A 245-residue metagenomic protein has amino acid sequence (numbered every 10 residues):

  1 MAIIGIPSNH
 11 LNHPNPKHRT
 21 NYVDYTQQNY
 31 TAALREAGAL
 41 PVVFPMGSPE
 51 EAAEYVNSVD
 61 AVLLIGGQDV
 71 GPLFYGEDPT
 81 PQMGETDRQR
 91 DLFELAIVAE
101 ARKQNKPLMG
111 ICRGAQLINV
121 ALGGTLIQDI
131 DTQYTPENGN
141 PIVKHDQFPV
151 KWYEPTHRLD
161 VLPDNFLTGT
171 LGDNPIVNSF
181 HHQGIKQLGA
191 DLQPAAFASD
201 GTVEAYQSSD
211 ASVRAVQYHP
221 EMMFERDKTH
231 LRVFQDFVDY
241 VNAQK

Functional and structural regions predicted by a protein language model:
M1-M109, V120, I127, D131-F166 (+5 more regions): N-terminal beta1-alpha1 cap of cysteine-dependent amidohydrolase-like domains
C112: Conserved G/P- and acidic residue-centered "switch" motifs that form tight phosphate/ATP-binding loops in soluble
A115: The feature captures the ABC ATPase H-loop/switch
D173: Flexible coil/turn residues that form the inter-helical turn or adjacent wing/linker of helix-turn-helix
S179-H182: A glycine-rich beta-turn/hairpin centered on an aromatic-Pro dipeptide
R214-Q217: Active-site-proximal beta-strand elements of phosphoester/diester hydrolases
